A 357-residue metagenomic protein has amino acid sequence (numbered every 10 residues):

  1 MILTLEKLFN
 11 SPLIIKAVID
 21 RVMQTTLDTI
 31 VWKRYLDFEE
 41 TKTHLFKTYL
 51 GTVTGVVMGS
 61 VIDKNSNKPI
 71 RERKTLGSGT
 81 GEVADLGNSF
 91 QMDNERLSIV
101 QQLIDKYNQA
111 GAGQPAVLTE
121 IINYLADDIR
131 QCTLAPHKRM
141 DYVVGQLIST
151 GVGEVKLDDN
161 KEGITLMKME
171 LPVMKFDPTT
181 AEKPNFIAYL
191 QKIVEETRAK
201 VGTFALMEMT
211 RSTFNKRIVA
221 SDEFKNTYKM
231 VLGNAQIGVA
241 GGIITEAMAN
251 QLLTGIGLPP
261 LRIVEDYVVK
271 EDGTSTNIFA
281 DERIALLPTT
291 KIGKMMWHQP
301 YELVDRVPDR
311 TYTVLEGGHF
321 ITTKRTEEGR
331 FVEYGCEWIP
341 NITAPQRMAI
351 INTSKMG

Functional and structural regions predicted by a protein language model:
M1-K47, T343-G357: N-terminal alpha-helical "arm" segments
S11, I15, D20-R21, T25 (+5 more regions): Surface-exposed polar/charged interaction patches
V18-V22, Y189-I193, P340: Short, Φ-rich (hydrophobic/aromatic) sequence segments
R34-Q109: Assembly/oligomerization interface modules of large self-assembling protein complexes
A84-K168, Y189-L190, V194-S212, E328-G335: Long, contiguous amphipathic alpha-helices that act as assembly "spine/axial" helices in icosahedral shell and virion
E170-E196: Glycine- and small hydrophobic-enriched segments that form the cores of compact globular domains
I187-G255: Ordered core of a single globular domain
F224-G357: Sequence/fold signature of self-assembling virion shell proteins
